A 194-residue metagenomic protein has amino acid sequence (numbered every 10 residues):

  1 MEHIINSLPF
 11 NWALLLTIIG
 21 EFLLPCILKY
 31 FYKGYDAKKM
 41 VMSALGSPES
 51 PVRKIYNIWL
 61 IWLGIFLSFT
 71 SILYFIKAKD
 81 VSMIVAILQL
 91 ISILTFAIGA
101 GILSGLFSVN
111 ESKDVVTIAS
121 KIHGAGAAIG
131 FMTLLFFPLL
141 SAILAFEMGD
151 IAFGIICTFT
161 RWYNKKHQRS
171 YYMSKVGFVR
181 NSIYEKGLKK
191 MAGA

Functional and structural regions predicted by a protein language model:
E2-G34, L45, E49-A194: Hydrophobic, aromatic-enriched alpha-helical segments typical of multi-pass transmembrane helices
